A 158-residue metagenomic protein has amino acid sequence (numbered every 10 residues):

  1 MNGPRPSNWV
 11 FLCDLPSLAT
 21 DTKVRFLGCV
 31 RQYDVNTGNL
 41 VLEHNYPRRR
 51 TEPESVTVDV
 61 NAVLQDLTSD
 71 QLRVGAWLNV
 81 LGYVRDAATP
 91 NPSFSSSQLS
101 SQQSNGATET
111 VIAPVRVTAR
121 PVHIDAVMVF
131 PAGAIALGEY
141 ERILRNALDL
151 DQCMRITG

Functional and structural regions predicted by a protein language model:
M1-G158: OB-fold and OB-like single-stranded nucleic-acid-recognition modules and their adjacent interaction interfaces
